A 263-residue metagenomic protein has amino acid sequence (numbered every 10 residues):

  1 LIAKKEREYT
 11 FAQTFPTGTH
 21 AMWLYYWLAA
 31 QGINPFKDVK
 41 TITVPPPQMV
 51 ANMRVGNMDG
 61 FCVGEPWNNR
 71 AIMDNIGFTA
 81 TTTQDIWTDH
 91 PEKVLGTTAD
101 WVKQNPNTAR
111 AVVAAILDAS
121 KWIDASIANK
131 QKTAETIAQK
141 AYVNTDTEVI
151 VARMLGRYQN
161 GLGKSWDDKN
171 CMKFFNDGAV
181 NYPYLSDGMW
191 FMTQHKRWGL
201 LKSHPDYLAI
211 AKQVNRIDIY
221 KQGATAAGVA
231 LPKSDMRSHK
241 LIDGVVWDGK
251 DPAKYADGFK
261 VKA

Functional and structural regions predicted by a protein language model:
I2-M73, W87, M189: Bilobed "Venus flytrap"/periplasmic-binding protein-like clamshell domains and structurally analogous long
L28, A99-V102, P106: Short loop segments at secondary-structure junctions
R70-Q84, G96: Ligand-binding "clamshell"
T88-E92, G96: Short, solvent-exposed loop/turn segments at the edges of secondary structure
Q104-R216: Secondary-structure end/capping motifs
M189-A263: Conserved C-terminal helix/tail region of periplasmic/extracytoplasmic solute-binding proteins
